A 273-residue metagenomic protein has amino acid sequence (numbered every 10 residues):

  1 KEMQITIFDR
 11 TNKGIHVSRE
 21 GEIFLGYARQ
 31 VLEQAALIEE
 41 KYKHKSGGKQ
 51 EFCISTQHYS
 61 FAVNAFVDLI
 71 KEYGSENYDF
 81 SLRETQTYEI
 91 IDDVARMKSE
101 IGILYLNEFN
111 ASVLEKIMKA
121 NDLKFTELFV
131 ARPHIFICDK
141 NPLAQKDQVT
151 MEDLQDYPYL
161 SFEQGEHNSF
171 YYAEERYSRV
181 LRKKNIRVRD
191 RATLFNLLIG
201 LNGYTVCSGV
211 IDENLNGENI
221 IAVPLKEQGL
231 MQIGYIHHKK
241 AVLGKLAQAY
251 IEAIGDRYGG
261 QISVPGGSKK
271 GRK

Functional and structural regions predicted by a protein language model:
K1-V17: A short LG(V/I)-centered, amphipathic sequence patch enriched for acidic residue(s) preceding the LG motif
E2-M3, F24-S46, C53: Alpha-helical linker/hinge and terminal dimerization helices associated with HTH transcriptional regulators
S46, I117-P133, I137-Y159: Flexible hinge/capping segments at coil-to-helix
K49-V113: Central regulatory/effector-binding core of bacterial HTH transcription factors
A62-D68, A111, D147, M151 (+3 more regions): Secondary-structure junction motif
A95-E100, Y105, Q164-I221: Hydrophobic hinge/microswitch elements
K119-T126, A131-R132, A192-A241: Beta-alpha-beta core module
K140-V149, E227-G229, K240-A247: Short helix-loop capping/hinge motifs at secondary-structure junctions, enriched in acidic/polar residues
